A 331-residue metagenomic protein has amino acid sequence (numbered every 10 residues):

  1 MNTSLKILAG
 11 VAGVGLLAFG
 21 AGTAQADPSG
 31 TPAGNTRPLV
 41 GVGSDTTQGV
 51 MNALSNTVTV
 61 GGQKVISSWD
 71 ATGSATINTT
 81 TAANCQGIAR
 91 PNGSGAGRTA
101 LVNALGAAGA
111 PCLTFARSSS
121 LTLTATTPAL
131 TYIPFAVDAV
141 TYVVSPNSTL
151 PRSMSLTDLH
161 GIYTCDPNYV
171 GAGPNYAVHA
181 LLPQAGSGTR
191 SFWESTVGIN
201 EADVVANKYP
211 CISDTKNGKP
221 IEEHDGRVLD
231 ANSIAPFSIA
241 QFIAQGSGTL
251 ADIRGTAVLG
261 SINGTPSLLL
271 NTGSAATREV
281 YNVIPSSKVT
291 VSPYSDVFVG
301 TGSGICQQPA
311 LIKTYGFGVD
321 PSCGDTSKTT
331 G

Functional and structural regions predicted by a protein language model:
N2-S4, F19-G331: Exported/periplasmic ABC-transporter solute-binding proteins
G10-F19: Bacterial N-terminal signal peptides
